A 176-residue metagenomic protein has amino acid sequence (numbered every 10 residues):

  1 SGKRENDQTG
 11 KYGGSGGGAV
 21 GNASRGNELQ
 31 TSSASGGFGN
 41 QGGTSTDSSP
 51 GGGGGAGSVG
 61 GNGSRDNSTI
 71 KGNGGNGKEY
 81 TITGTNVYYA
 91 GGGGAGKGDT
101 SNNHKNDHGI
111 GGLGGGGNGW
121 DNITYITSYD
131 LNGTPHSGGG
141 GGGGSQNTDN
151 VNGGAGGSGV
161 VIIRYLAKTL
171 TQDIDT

Functional and structural regions predicted by a protein language model:
S1-T176: Low-complexity, glycine/proline-biased repetitive segments and flexible coils/loops
